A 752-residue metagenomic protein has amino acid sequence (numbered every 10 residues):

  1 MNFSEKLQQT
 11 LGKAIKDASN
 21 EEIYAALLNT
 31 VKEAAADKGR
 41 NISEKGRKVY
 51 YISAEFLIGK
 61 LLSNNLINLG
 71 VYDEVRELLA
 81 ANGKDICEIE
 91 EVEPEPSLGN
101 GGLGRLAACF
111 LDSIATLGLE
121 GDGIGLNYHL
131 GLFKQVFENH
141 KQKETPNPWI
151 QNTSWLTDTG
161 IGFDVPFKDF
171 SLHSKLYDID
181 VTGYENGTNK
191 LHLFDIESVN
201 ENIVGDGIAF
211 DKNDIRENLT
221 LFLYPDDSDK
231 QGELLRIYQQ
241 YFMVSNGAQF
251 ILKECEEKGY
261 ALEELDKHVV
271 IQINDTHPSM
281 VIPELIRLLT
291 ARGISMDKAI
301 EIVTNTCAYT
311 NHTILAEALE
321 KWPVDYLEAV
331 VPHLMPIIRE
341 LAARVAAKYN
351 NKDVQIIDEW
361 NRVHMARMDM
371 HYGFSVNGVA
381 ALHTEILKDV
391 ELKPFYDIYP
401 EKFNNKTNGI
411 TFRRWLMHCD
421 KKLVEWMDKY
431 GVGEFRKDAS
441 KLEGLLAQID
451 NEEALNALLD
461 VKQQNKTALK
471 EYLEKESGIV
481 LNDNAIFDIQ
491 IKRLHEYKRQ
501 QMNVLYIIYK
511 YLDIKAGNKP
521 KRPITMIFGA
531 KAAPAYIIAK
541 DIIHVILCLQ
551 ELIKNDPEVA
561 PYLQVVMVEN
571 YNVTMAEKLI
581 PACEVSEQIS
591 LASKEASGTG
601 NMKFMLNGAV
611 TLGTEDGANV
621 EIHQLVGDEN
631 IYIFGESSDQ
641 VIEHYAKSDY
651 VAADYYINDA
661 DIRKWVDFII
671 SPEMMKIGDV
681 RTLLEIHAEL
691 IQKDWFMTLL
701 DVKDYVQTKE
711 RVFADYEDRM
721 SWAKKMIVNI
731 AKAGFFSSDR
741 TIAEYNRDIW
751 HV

Functional and structural regions predicted by a protein language model:
M1-V752: A conserved ligand/cofactor-binding region detector
